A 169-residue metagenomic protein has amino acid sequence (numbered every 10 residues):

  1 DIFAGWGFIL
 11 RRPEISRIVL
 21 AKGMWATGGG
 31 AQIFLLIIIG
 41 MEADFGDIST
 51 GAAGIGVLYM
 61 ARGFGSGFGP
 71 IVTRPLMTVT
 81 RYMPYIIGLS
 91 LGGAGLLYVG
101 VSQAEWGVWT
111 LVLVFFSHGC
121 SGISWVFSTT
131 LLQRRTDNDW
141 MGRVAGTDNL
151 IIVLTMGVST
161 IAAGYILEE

Functional and structural regions predicted by a protein language model:
D1-L20: Juxtamembrane intracellular "pre-TM" segments in multi-pass secondary transporters
F3, M41-E169: C-terminal transmembrane bundle of multi-pass solute transporters/carriers
F8, Q32-F34, Y59, Y98: Aromatic side chains
I9-L10, T27, Q103, T136: Transmembrane helix irregularities
I9-P13, G30, V79-T80, L154: Short coil/turn helix-boundary motifs
I15-W25, P84-I87, W109: Alpha-helical transmembrane segments of multi-pass integral membrane proteins
A21, W25-L36, S121, M156: Conserved extracellular-gate-facing transmembrane-helix segments in secondary transporters
